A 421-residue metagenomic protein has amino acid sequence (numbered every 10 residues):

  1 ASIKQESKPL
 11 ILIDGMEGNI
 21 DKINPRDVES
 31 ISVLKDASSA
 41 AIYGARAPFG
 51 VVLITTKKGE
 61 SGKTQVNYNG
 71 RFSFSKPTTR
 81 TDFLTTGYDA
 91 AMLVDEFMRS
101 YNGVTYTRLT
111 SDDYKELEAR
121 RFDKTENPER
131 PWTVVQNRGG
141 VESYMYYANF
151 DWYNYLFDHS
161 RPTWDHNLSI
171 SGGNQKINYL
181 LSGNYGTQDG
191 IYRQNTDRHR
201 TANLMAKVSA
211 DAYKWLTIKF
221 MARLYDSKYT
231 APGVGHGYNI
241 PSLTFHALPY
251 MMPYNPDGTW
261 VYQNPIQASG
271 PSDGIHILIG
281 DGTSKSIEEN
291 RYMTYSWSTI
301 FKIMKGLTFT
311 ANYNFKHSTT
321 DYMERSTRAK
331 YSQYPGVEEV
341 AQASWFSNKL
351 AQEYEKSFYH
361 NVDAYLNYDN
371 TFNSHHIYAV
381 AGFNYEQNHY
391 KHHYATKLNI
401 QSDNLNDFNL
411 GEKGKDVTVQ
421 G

Functional and structural regions predicted by a protein language model:
A1-I3, I13-G15, K35, T56-K58 (+4 more regions): Flexible glycine-/small-residue-rich
A1-S2, D14, A47-G70, G140 (+2 more regions): N-terminal periplasmic accessory domains that precede and gate Gram-negative outer-membrane beta-barrel machines
I3-K4, G18-I20, A37-I42, G59-G62 (+1 more regions): Short beta-strands and strand-coil junctions in structured, solvent-facing domains, enriched
E6-K8, R26-V28, A37, A47-V51 (+2 more regions): Extracytoplasmic
P9, D14-A41, A45: Short acidic/polar hinge/loop motifs at secondary-structure boundaries that mediate gating or recognition
T56-K58, G172-N174, A210-D211, T299-K305 (+1 more regions): Residue-level signature of outer-membrane beta-barrel architecture
S61-A148, G186, G190-T294, T310-G421: Surface-exposed loop/interface segments of Gram-negative outer-membrane beta-barrel transport/assembly proteins
